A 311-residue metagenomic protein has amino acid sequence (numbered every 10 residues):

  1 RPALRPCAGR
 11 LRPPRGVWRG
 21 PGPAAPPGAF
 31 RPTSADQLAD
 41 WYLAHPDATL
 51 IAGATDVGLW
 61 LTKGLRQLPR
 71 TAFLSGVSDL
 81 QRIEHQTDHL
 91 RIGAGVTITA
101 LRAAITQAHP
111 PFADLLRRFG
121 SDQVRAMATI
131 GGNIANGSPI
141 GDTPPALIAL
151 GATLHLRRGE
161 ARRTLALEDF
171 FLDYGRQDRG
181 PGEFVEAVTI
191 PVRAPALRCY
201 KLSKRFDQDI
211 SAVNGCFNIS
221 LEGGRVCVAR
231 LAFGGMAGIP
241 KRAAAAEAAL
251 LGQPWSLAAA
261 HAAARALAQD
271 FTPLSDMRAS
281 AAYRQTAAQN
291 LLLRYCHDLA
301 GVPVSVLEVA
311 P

Functional and structural regions predicted by a protein language model:
R1-P311: C-terminal structural segment of proteins
